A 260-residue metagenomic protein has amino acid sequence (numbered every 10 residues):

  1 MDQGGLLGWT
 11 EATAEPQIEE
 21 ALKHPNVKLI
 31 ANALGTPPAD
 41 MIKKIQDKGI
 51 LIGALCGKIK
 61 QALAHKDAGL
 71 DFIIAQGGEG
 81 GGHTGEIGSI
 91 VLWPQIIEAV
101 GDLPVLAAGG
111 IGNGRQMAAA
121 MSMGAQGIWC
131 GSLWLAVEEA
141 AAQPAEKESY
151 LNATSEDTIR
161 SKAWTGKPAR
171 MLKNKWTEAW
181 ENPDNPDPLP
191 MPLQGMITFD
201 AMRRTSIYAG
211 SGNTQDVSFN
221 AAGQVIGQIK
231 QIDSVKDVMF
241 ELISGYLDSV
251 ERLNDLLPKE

Functional and structural regions predicted by a protein language model:
M1-V100: Active-site entrance/lid segments in N-terminal catalytic domains of soluble metabolic enzymes
T36, I111-G112: Residue-level detector of alpha-helix initiation sites
E86, V91-L106, G112-E260: Conserved active-site-proximal phosphate/metal-binding subdomains
